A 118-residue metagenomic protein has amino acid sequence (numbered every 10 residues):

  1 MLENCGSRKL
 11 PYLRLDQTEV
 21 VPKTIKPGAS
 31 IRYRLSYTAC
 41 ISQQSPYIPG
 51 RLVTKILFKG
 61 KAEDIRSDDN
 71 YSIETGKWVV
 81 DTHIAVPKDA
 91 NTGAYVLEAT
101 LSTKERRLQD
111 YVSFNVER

Functional and structural regions predicted by a protein language model:
L2-I84, A94-S102, R107-L108: Contiguous segments within soluble domain cores/interaction surfaces
D69, E117-R118: Repeat-unit-sized solenoid/scaffold elements
K88-T92: Surface-exposed, short loops/turns at beta-strand junctions within beta-sandwich domains
Q109-N115: Edge beta-strands of extracellular beta-sandwich domains
